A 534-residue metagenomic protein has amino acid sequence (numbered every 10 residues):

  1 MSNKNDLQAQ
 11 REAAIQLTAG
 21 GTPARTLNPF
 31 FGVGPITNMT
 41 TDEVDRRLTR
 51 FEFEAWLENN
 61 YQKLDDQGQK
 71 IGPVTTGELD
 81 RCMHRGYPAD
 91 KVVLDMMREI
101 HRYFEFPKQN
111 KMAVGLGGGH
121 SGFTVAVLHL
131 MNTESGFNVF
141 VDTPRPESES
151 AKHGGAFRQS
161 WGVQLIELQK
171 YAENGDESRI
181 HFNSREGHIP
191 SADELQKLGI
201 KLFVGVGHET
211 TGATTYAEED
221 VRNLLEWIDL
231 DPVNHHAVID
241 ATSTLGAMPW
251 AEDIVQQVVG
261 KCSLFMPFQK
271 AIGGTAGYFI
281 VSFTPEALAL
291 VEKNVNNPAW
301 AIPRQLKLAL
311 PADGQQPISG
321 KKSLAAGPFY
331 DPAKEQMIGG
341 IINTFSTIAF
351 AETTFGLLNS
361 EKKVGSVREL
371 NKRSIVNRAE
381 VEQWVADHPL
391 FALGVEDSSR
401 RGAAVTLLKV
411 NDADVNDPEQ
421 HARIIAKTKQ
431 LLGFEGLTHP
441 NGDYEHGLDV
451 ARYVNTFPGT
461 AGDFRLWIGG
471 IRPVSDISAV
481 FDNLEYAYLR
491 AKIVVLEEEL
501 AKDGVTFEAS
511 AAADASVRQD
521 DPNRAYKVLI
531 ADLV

Functional and structural regions predicted by a protein language model:
N3-Q62: N-terminal amphipathic/basic leader segments beginning at the initiator methionine
T41-H129, P144, E149-K152, A156-Q159 (+1 more regions): Conserved N-terminal alpha-helix of the aminotransferase class I/II PLP-enzyme fold
S121, T133-G199: PLP-dependent aminotransferase-like
E177-G246, K261-S263: Active-site phosphate-binding strand-loop segment of PLP-dependent enzymes
E252-Q269, F279: Conserved active-site segment immediately N-terminal to the catalytic lysine that forms the internal aldimine
Q269-E382: Active-site C-terminal subdomain of aminotransferase-like
A386-D482: Conserved C-terminal alpha-helix-loop-beta "cap" of PLP-dependent enzymes that closes/shapes the active-site mouth
P458-V534: PLP-dependent enzyme catalytic core of the Aspartate aminotransferase-like
